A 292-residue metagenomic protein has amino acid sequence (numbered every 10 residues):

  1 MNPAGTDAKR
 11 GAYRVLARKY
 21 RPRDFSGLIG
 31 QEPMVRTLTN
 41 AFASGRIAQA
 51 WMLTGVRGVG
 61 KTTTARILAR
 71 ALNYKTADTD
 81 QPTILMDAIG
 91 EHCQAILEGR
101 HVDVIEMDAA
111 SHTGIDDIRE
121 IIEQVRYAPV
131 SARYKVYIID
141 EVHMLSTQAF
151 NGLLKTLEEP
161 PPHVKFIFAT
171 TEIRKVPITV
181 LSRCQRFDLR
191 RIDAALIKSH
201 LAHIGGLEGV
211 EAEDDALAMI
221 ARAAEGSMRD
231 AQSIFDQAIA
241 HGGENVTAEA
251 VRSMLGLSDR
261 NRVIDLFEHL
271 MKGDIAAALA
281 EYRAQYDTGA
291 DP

Functional and structural regions predicted by a protein language model:
M1-R186: P-loop/Walker A NTP-binding region and its immediately flanking N-terminal helices in P-loop NTPase folds
N2-G5, A65, L85, H92 (+6 more regions): Extended, largely alpha-helical regulatory/partner-binding modules appended to the mid-to-C-terminal parts
